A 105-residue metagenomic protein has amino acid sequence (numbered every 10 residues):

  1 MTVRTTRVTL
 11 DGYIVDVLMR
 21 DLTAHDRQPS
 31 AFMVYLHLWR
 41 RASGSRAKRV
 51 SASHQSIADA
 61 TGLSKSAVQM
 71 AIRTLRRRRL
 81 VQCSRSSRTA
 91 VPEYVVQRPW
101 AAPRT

Functional and structural regions predicted by a protein language model:
M1-A60: Short recognition helix of helix-turn-helix/winged-helix DNA-binding domains
S64-T105: Winged-helix/helix-turn-helix nucleic-acid-interaction surface
